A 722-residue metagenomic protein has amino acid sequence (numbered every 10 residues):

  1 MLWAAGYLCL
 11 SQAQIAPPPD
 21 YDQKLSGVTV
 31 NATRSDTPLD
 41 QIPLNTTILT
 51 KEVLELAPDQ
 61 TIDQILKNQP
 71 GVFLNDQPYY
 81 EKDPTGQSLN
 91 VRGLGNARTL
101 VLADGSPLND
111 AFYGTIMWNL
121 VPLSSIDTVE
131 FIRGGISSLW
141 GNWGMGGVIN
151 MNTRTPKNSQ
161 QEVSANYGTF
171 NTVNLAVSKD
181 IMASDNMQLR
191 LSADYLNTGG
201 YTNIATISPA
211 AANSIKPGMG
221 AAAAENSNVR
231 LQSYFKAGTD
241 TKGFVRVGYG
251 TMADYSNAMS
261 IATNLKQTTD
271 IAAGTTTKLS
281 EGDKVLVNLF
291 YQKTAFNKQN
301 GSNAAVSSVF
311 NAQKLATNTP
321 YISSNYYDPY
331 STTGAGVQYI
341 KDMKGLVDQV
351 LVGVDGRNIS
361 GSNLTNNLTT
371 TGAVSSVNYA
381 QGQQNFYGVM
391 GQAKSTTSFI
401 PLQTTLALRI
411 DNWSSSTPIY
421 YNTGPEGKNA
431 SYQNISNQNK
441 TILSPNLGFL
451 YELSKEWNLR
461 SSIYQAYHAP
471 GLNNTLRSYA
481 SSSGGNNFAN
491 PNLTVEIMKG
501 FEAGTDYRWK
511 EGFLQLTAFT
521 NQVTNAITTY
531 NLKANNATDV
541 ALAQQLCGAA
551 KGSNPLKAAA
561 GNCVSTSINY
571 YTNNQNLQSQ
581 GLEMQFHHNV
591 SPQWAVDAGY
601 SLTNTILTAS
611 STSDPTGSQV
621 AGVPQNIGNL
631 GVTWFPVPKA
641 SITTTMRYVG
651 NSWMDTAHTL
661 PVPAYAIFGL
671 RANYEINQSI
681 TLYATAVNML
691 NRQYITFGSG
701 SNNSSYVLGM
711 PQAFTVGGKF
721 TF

Functional and structural regions predicted by a protein language model:
M1-D59, D63-K67, I181: N-terminal Sec signal peptide and the immediately downstream disordered periplasmic leader that contains the TonB box
D63, K67-S106: Extracytoplasmic beta-strand/coil segments of soluble accessory domains associated with Gram-negative outer-membrane
L89-N90, S106-R133: Short acidic/polar hinge/loop motifs at secondary-structure boundaries that mediate gating or recognition
N150, N158-S159, N166, T172 (+1 more regions): Periplasmic-side early beta-strands and strand-to-turn transitions of outer-membrane beta-barrels
Y234-G250, Q267-G427, N434, L450-E452 (+6 more regions): Face-selective signature of the C-terminal outer-membrane beta-barrel domain
T263-K278, D328-Y330, N378-Q384, N434-S444 (+10 more regions): Outer-membrane beta-barrel signature, preferentially recognizing the C-terminal barrel domain of Gram-negative
T396-T404, N412, F519-Q522, N531-A534 (+3 more regions): Gram-negative outer-membrane beta-barrel transporters
Y467, F519-N525, T529-N531, Y648-D655 (+1 more regions): C-terminal beta-signal and adjacent terminal beta-strands/loops of Gram-negative outer-membrane beta-barrel proteins
